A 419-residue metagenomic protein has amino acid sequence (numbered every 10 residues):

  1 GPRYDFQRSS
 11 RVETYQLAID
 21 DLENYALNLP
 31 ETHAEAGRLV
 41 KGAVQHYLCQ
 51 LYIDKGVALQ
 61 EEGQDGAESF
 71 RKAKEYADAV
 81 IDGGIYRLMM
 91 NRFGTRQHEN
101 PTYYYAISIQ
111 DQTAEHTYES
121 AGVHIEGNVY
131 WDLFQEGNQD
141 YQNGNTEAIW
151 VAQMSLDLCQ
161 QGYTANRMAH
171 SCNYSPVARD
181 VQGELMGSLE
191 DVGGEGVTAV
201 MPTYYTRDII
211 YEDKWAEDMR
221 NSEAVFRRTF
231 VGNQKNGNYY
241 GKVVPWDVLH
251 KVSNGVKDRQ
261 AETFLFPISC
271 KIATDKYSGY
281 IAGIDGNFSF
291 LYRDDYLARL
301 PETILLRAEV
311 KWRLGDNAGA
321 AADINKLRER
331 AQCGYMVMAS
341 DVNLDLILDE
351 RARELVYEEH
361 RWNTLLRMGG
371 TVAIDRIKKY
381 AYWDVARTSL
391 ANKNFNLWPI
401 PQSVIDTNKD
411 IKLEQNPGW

Functional and structural regions predicted by a protein language model:
G1-V40, Q50-D65, K257-Y296, R307 (+5 more regions): Aromatic-anchored glycine-rich loop motif in surface-exposed flexible loops
Y25, A73, V80-R87, L327: Alpha-helical solenoid scaffolds that mediate protein-protein interactions, centered on TPR/SEL1-like repeats but also
H33, I53, A152-L156, V225 (+2 more regions): Short, flexible loop/turn elements at secondary-structure junctions
D65-E75: Alpha-helical repeat scaffolds
G83-R92, Y335-V337, E358: Acidic/polar loop patches that form or flank catalytic/metal-binding clefts of enzymes that bind anionic ligands
N91-L300, K378-W419: Elongated scaffold/linker segments in the mid-to-C-terminal portions of large proteins
A148-A152, L297, E302-L305, L346-D349 (+2 more regions): Structural recognition of the beta-strand scaffold that forms the well-ordered cores of secreted hydrolase catalytic
